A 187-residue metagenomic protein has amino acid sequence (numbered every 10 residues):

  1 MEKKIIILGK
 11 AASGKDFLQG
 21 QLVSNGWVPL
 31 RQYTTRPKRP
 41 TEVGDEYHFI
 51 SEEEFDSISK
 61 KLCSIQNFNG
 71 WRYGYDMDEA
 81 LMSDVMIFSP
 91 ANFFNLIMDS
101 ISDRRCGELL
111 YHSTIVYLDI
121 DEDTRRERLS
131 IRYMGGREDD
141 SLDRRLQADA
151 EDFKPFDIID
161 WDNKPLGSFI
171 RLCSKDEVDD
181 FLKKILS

Functional and structural regions predicted by a protein language model:
I7: Hydrophobic anchor at the beta1->P-loop junction of P-loop NTPases
K10: P-loop (Walker A) phosphate-binding loop of NTP-binding proteins
K15-D16: Walker A/P-loop
S24-R31: Post-Walker A helix-loop "phosphate-sensing" segment adjacent to the P-loop in P-loop NTPases
T34-F93: ATP-dependent small-molecule kinase phosphotransfer cores that center on conserved nucleotide phosphate-binding segments
P40, L96, D123-L129, D180-F181: Switch/connector loops and helix/strand junctions flanking conserved nucleotide-binding motifs in nucleotide-processing
I87-A91, G107-R132: Conserved phosphate-donor/acceptor-positioning beta-strand/loop module used by diverse small-molecule
M134-S187: Small-molecule kinase domains that catalyze NTP-dependent phosphoryl transfer to phosphate-bearing small molecules
